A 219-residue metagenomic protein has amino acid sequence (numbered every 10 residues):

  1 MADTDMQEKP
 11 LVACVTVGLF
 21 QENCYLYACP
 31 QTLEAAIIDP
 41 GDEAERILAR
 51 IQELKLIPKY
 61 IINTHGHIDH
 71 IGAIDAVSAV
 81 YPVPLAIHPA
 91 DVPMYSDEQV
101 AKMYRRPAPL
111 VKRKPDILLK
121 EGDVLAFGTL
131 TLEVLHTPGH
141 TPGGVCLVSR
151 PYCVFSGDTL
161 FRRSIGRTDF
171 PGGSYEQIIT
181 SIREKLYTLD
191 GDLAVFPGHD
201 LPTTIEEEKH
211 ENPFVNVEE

Functional and structural regions predicted by a protein language model:
D5-L54, C146-S156: Conserved beta-strand hairpin/beta-sheet module of binuclear metal-dependent hydrolase folds, prominently
L11-A13, I57, P84, I117-L118 (+2 more regions): Conserved beta-strand segments of alpha/beta enzyme cores
Y27, T64, T137: Conserved S/T- and glycine-rich ATP-binding loop of Class I adenylate-forming
Q31-T32, D42, I68, D91 (+4 more regions): Short, glycine/acidic-enriched loop or turn micro-motifs at the edges of active sites
T32, E43-F127, H210-F214: Active-site HxH/HxHxD metal-binding segment of metal-dependent hydrolases
A36, I62, L85, F155 (+1 more regions): Residue-level marker for buried hydrophobic side chains located in beta-strands that build the well-ordered beta-sheet
A36-I38, Y60-I62, V134-H136: Short catalytic-loop micro-motif centered on adjacent basic/acidic residues
L56, V100-M103, V124, L130-E219: Metallo-beta-lactamase
